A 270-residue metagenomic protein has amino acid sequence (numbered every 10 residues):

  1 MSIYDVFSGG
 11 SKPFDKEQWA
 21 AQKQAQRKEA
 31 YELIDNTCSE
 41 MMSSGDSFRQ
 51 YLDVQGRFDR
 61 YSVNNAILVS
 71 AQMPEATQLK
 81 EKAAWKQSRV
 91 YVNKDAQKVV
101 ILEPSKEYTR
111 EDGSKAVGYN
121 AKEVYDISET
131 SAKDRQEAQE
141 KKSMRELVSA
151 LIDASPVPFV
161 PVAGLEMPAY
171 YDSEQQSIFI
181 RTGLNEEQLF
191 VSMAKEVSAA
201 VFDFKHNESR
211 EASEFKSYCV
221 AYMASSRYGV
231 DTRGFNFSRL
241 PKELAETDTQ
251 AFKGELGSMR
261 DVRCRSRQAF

Functional and structural regions predicted by a protein language model:
M1-F270: N-terminal accessory/interface modules of nucleic-acid-binding and processing proteins
